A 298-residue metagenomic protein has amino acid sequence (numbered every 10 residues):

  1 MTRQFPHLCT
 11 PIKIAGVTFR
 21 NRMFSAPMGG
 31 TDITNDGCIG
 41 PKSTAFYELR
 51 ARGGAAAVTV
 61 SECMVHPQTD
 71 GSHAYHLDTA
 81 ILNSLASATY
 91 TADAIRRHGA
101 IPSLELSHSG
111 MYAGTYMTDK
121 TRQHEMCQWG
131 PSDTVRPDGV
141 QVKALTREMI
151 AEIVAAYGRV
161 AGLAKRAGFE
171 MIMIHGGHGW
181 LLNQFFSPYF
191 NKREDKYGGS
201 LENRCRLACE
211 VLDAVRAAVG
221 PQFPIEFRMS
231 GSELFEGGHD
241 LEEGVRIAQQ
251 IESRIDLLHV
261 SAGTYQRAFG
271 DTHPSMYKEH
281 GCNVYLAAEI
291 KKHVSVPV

Functional and structural regions predicted by a protein language model:
M1-V298: Flavin-dependent oxidoreductase catalytic cores
